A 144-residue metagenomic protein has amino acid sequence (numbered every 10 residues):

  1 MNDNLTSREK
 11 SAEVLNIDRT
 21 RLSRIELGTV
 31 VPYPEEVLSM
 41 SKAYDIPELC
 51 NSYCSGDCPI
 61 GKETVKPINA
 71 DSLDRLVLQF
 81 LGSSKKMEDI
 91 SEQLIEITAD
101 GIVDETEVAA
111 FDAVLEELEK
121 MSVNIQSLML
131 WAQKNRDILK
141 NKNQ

Functional and structural regions predicted by a protein language model:
N2-R24: Short alpha-helical DNA-recognition segment
L5-S7, P32-E35: Residue-level signal for the short linker/turn that defines the boundary of a DNA-recognition helix
L27-T29: Residue-level detection of the helix-turn-helix DNA-binding "recognition helix"
E35-Y53: DNA major-groove recognition helix of helix-turn-helix/homeodomain DNA-binding modules
L38, L78-E88, D112-Q126: Generic structural signal for well-ordered, non-transmembrane alpha-helical segments in soluble/cytosolic regions
Y53-G82, N135-Q144: Short, charged recognition helix plus adjacent turn of helix-turn-helix-like nucleic-acid-binding domains
I68-S72, E88-A110: Acidic, glycine-anchored loop motifs typical of Ca2+
A109-Q144: Glycine-rich, aromatic-bearing surface loops/beta-hairpins
